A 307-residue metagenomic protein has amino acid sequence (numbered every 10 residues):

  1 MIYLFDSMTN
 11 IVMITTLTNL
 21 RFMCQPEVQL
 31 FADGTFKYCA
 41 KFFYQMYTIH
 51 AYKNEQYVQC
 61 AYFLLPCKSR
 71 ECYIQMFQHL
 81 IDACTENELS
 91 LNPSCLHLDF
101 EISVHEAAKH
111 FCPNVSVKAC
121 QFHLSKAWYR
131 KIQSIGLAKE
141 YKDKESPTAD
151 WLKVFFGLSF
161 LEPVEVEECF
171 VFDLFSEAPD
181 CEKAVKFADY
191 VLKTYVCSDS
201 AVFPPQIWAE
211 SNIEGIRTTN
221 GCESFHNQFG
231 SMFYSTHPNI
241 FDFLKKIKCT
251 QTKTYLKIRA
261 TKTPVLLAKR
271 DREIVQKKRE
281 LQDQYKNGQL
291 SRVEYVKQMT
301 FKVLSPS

Functional and structural regions predicted by a protein language model:
M1-R21, K142, S146-L161: Charge-mixed, compositionally biased segments that are often intrinsically disordered regulatory tracts
S7-T9, T15-T16, R21-A32, K37-L89: Electropositive, glycine- and tryptophan-enriched low-complexity nucleic-acid-binding patches
C84-L290, E294, Q298-S307: Extended amphipathic alpha-helical interaction segments
